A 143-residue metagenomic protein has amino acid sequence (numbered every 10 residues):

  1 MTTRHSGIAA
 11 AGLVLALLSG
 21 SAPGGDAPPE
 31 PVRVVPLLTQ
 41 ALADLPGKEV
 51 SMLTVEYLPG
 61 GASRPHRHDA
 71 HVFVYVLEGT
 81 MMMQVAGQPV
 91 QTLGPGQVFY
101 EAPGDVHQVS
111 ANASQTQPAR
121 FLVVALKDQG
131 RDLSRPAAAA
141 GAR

Functional and structural regions predicted by a protein language model:
T2-I8, L15-S51, Q84, P118 (+1 more regions): A short, N-terminal "cap"/entry segment at the start of jelly-roll beta-barrel domains of the cupin/DSBH fold
P36-Q40, T92-G94, H107-V109: Short structured motifs
G47-M52, H71, Q88, G104 (+1 more regions): Extracytoplasmic
K48, G60-Y75: A short beta-loop-beta micro-motif enriched in histidine and acidic residues
Y57, G87-G104: Short acidic-glycine-tyrosine-enriched beta hairpin
P65, M83-Q84, E101, H107-Q115: Short beta-strand His + acidic residue motifs that chelate non-heme Fe in jelly-roll/DSBH and cupin folds
H68-Q88, Q97: Glycine- and acidic-residue-biased ligand/ion/polar-headgroup-sensing regions
V90, D105-R131: Ligand-binding loop in jelly-roll beta-barrel domains
